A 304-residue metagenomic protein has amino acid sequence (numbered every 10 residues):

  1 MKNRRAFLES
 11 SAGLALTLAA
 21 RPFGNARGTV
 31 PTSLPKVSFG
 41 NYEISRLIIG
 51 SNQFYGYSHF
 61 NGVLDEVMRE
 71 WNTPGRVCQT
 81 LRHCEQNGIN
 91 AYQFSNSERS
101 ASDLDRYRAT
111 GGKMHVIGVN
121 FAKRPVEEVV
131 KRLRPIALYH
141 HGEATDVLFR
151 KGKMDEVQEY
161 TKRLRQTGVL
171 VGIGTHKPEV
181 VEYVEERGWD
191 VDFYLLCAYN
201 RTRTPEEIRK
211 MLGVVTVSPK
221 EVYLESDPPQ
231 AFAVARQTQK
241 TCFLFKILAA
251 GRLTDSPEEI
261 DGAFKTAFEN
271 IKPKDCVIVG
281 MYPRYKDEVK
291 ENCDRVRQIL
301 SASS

Functional and structural regions predicted by a protein language model:
M1-A15: N-terminal secretory signal peptides and thylakoid transit peptides that target proteins across membranes
R5, K123-V126, E143-V169, I173-S303: Beta/alpha (TIM)-barrel catalytic core signal, keyed to glycine-rich beta->alpha loops juxtaposed to Asp/Glu that bind
S11-L16, D105-A109: Basic, amphipathic N-terminal segments that precede the first structured/catalytic domain
R21-I48: C-terminal segment of N-terminal export signals and the immediately downstream linker at the start of the mature
Y42-E66, F243-L244, A249: N-terminal small/glycine-rich loop or linker at the start of catalytic domains across soluble metabolic enzymes
S45-L47, G88-A91, G112-V116, R134-I136 (+4 more regions): Short, well-ordered coil/turn segments that N-cap beta-strands
V63-L81: Short catalytic helix/loop segments, enriched in acidic residues and glycine and frequently bearing histidine
W71, L81, E85-K151: Active-site beta->alpha loop and helix N-cap motifs at the rims of alpha/beta catalytic domains
